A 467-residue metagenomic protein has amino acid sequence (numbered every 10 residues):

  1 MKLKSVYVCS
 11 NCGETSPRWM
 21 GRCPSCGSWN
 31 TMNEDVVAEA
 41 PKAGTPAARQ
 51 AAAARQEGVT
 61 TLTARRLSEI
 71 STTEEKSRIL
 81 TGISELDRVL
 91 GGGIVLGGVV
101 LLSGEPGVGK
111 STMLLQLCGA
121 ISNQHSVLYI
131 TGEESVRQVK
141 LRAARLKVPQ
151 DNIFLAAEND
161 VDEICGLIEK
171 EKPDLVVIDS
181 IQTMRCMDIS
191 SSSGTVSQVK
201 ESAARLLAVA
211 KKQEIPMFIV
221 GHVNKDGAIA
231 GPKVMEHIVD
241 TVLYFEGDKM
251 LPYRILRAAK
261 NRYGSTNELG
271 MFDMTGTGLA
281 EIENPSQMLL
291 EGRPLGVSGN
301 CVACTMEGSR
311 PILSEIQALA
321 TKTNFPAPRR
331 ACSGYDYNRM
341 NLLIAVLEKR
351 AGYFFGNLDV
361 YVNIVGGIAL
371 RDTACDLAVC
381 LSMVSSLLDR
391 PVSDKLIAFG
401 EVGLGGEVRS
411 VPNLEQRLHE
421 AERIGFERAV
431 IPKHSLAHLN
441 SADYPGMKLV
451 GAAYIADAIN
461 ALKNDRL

Functional and structural regions predicted by a protein language model:
K2-N11, T15-R88, V95-S103, V108-G119 (+5 more regions): Peripheral, non-AAA+ core regions of ATP-driven protein-machinery
V127-T131: Conserved RecA-like ASCE P-loop NTPase motor core of nucleic-acid helicases/translocases
G132-Q138: Conserved Walker A/P-loop ATP-binding site and its immediately adjacent core in helicase/helicase-like ATPase domains
